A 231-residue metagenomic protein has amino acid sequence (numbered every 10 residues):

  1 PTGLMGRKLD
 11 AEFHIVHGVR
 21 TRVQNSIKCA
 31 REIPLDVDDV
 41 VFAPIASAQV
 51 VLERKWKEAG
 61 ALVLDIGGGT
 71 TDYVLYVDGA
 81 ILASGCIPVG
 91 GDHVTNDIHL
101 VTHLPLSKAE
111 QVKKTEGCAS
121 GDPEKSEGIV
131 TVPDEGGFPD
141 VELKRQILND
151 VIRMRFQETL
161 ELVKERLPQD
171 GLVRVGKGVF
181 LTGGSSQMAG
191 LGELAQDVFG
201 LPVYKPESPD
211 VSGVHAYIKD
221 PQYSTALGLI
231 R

Functional and structural regions predicted by a protein language model:
P1-V63, A80-I81, G91, T102-V151 (+4 more regions): Nucleotide/phosphate-binding catalytic cleft detector across ATP-hydrolyzing and phosphate-transferring enzymes
W56-K57, P168, L194-G200: Short, solvent-exposed amphipathic alpha-helical segments in soluble enzyme and RNA/protein-processing domains
V63-T70, Y76-G79, P88-D92, G183-M188: A short acidic Gly-Thr/Ser loop motif
C118-S120, R174-V198: Glycine-rich phosphate-binding loops at beta-strand->alpha-helix junctions
L160, K164-G178: Phosphate/pyrophosphate-binding loops at sites that engage ATP/ADP/AMP, CoA/4′-phosphopantetheine, polyphosphate
V163, L181, L229: Hydrophobic, well-ordered secondary-structure elements that form the walls of internal hydrophobic environments
V198-A226: Conserved phosphate-binding/catalytic loops in two-lobed NTP-binding clefts
